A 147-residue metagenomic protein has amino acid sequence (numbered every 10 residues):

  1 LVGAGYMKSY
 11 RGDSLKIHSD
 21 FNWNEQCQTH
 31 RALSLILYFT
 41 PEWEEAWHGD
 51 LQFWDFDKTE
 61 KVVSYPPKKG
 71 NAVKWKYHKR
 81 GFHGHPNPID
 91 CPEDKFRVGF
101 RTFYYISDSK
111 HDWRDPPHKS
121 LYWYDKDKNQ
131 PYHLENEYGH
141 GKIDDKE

Functional and structural regions predicted by a protein language model:
L1-Y6, F39: Signature of the catalytic double-stranded beta-helix
A4-M7, D50-Q52: Aromatic-rich beta-strand patches that line glycan-recognition/binding surfaces of extracellular proteins
M7-K8, F21-W23: Functional-site microenvironments in short loops/helix caps that host divalent-cation chemistry
K8-L15: Short, internal active-site loops enriched in acidic
D13, W23-R31, P41-E147: Catalytic core of Fe(II)/2-oxoglutarate
H18: Histidine-centered divalent metal-coordination motifs
S34-I36: Eukaryotic charged/polar low-complexity linker/IDR segments
